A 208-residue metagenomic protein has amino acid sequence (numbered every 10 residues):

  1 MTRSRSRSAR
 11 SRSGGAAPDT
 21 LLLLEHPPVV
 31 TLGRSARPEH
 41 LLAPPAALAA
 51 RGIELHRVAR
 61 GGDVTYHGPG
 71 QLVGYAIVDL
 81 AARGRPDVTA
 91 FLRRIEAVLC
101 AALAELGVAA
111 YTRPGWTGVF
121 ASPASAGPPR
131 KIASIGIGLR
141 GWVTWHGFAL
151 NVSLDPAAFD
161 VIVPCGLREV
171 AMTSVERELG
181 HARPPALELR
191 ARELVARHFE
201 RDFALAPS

Functional and structural regions predicted by a protein language model:
M1-P129, H181, P185-L189: N-terminal lobe of the biotin/lipoate ligase/transferase fold
H26-P27, R34, L139, V152-L154: Residues immediately flanking
V30-T31, E39, W142, A157-F159: Short, acidic Gly/Pro/Ser/Thr-rich loop/turn segments
R34, G62-D63, P69-Q71, I137 (+3 more regions): Gly/Ser/Thr-rich helix-start
L41-P44, I132-V152: Short, conserved beta-strand/beta-arch hydrophobic-aromatic motifs that form part of recognition grooves or interface
L99, G127-R130, G147, A171 (+1 more regions): A broad "ordered helical/assembly scaffold" signature
F120, G138, A149-S208: C-terminal accessory segment of soluble enzyme catalytic cores
